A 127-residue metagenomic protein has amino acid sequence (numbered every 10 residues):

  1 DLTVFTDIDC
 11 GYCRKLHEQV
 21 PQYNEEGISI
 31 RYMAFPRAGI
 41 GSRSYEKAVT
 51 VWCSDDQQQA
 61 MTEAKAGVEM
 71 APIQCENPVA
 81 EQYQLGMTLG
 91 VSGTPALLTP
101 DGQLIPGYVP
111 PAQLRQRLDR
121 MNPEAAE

Functional and structural regions predicted by a protein language model:
D1, E26-R31, Q57-A60, T94: Loop/turn elements at helix/coil->beta-strand transitions in domains of secreted/extracellular proteins
D1-R14, S29-I30: Short active-site neighborhood of thiol/selenol oxidoreductases, capturing the structured segment around
F5-I8, M33-P36, A64, P100 (+1 more regions): Active-site-proximal beta-strand/loop segments in catalytic clefts of secreted hydrolases
Y12-E18, Q22-N24: Contiguous hydrophobic, core-forming segments of folded domains
Q22-C53: Structural microenvironment flanking redox-active thiols in thiol-disulfide oxidoreductases
G41-R117: Thiol/selenol-based redox catalytic cores and closely related redox-interacting motifs
P123-E127: Short, solvent-exposed mixed-charge patches
